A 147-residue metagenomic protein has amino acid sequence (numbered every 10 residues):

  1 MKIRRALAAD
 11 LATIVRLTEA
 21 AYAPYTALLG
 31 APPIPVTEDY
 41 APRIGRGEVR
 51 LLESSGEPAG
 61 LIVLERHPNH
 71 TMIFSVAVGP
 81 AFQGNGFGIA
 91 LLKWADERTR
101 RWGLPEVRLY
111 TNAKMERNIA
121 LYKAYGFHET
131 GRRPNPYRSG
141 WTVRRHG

Functional and structural regions predicted by a protein language model:
M1-I3: Extreme N-terminal starter segment of soluble prokaryotic enzymes
R5-Q83, I89-W94, R98, W102 (+1 more regions): Acetyl-CoA-dependent GNAT
E38-A41, E48-R50, P105-G147: C-terminal "cap" of GNAT-fold acetyltransferases
